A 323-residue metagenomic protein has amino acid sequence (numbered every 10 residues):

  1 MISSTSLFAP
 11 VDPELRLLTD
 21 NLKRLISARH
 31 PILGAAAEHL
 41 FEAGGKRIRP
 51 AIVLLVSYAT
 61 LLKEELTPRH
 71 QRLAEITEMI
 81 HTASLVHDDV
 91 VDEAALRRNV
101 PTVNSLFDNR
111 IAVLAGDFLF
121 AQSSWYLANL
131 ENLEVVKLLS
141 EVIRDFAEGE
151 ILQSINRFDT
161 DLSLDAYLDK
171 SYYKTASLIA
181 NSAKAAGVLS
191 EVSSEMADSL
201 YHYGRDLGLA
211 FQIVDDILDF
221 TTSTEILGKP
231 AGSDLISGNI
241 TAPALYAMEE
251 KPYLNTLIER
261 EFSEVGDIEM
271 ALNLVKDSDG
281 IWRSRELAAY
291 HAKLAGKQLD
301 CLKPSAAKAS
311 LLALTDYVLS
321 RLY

Functional and structural regions predicted by a protein language model:
M1-Y323: All-alpha prenyltransferase/terpene-synthase fold signal
